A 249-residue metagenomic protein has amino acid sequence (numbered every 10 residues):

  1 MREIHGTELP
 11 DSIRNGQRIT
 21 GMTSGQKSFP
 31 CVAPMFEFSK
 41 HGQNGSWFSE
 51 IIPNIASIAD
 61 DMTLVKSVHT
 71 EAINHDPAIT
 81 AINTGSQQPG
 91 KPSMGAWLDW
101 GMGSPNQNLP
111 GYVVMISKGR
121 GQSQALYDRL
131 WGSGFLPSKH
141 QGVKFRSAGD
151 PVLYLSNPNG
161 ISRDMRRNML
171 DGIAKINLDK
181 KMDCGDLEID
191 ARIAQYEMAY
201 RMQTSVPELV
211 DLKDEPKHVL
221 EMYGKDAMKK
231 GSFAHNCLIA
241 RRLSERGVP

Functional and structural regions predicted by a protein language model:
M1-P249: Ligand-binding pockets and gating/stacking loops
